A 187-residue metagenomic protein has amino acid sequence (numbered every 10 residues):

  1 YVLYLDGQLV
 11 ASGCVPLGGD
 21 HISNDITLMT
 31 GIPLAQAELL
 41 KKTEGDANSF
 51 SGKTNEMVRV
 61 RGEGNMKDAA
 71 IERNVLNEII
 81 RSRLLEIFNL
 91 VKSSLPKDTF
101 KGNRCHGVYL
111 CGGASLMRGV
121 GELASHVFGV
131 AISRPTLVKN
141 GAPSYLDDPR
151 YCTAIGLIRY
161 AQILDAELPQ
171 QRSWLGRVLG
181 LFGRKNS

Functional and structural regions predicted by a protein language model:
V2-S187: Helical "lid/coupling" subdomains associated with nucleotide-phosphate turnover
